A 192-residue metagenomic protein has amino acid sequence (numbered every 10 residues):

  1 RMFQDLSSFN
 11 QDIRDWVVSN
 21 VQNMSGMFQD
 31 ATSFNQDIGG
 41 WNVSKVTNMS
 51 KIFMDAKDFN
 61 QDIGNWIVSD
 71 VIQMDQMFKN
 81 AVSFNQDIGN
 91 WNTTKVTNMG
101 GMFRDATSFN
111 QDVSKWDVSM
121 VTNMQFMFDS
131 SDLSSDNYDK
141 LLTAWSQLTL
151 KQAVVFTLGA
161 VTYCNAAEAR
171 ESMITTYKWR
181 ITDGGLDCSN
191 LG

Functional and structural regions predicted by a protein language model:
R1-G192: Negatively charged
